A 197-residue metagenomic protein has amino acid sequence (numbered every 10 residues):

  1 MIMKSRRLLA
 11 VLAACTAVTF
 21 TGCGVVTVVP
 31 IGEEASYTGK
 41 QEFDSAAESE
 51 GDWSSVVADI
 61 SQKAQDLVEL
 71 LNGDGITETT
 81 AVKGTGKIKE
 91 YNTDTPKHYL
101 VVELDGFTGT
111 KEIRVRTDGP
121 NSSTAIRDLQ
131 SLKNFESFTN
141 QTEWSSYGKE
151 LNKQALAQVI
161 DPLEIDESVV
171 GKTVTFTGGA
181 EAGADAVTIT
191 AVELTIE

Functional and structural regions predicted by a protein language model:
I2-L8, T21-E197: OB-fold and OB-like single-stranded nucleic-acid-recognition modules and their adjacent interaction interfaces
L12-F20: Bacterial N-terminal signal peptides
